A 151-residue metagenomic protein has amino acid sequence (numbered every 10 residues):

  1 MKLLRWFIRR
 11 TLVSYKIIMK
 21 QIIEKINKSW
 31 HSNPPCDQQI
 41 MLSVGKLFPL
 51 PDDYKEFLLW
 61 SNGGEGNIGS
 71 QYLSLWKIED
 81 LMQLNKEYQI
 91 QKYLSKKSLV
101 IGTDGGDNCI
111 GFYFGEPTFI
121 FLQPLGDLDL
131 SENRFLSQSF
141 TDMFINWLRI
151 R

Functional and structural regions predicted by a protein language model:
L4-I110, I150-R151: A surface-exposed partner-binding patch
L81, Q123-P124: General secondary-structure edge motif
Y113-E116: Short acidic-glycine loop/turn motifs at beta-strand connectors
F119-F121: Short, compact, well-ordered microdomains
L125-R149: Compact, glycine/acidic-enriched structural inserts
